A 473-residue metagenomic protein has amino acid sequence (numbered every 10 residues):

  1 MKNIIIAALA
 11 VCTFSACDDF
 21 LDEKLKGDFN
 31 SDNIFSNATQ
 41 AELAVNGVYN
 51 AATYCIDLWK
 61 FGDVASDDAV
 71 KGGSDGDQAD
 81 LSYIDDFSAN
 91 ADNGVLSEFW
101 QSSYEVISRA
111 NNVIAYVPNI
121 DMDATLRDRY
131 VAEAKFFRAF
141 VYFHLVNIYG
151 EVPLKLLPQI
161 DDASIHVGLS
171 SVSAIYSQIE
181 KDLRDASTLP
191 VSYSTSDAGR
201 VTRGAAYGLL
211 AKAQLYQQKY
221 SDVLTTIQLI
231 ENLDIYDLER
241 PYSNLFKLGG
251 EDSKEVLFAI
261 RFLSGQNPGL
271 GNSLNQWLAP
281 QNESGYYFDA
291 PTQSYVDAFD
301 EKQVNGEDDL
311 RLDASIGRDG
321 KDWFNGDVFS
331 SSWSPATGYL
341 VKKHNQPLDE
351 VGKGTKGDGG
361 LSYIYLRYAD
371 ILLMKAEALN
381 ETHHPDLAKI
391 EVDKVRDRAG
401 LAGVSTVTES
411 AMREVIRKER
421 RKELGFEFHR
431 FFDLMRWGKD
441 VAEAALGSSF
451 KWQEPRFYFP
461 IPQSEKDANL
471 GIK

Functional and structural regions predicted by a protein language model:
M1-K26: Bacterial Sec-dependent N-terminal signal peptides
D18-A79, Y176, R184-P190, R200-S331: An aromatic- and glycine-enriched ligand-binding surface/loop that stacks and positions planar moieties
A38, G72-G76, N90-N93, S103-V106 (+6 more regions): Long, intrinsically disordered, low-complexity segments
E42-Y54, A79-Y149, L169-S173, L183-T195 (+5 more regions): Conserved, well-structured interaction surfaces
Y83, S88, K302-R367: Flexible, polar/acidic helix-loop-strand segments at domain edges
L126-A132, S194-A205, S243-L245, S405-T408: A glycine-rich, coil/turn loop motif that links secondary-structure elements
